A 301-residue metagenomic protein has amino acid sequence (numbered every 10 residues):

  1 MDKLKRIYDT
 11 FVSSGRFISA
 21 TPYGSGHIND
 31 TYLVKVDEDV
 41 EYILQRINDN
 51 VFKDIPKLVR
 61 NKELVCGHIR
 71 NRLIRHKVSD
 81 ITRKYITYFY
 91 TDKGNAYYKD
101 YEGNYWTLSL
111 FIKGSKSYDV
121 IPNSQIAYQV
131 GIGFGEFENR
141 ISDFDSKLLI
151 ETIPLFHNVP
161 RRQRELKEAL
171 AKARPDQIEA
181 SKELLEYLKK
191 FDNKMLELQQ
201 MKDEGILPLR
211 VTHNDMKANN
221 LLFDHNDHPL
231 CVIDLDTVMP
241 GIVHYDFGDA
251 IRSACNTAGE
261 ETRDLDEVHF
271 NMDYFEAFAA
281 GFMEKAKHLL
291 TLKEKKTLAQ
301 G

Functional and structural regions predicted by a protein language model:
M1-T21: Juxta-kinase regulatory segment immediately upstream of eukaryotic protein kinase catalytic domains
G15-D37: ATP-binding glycine-rich phosphate-binding loop
T21-S25, I43-R46, F52-P56, I112-Y128 (+2 more regions): ATP-dependent phospho-/nucleotidyl transfer catalytic cores
T31-L33, L108, V211: Conserved hydrophobic/aromatic beta-strand scaffold that supports enzyme active sites
D39-N61, G67-L148: ATP-binding pocket architecture of kinase catalytic cores
R161, E276, A280-G301: Helix-rich C-terminal or lid/interface subdomains of diverse kinases
N219-T257: Catalytic activation segment of kinase domains across protein kinase-like and atypical kinase folds
H244-K287: Active-site activation/catalytic loop segments of kinase-like enzymes and analogous catalytic loops in related
